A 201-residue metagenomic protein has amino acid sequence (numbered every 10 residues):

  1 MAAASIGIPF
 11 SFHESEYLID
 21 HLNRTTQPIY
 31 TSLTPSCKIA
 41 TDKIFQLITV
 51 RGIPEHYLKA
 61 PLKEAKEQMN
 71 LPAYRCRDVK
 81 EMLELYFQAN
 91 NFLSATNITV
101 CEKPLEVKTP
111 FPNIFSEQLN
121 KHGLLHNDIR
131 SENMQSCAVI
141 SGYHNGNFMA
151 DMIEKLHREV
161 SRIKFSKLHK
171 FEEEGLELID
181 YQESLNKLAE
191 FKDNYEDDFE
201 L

Functional and structural regions predicted by a protein language model:
M1-L201: Terminal, contiguous helix-loop blocks that mediate binding/assembly
